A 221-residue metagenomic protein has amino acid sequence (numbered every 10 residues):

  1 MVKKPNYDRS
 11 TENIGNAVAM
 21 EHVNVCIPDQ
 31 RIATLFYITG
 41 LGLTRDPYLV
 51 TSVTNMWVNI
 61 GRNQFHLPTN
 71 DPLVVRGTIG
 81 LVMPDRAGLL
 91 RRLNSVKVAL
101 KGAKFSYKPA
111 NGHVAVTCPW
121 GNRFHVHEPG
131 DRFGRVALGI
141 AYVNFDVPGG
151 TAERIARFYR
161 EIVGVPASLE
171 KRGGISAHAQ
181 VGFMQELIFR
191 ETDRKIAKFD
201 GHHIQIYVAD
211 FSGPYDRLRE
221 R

Functional and structural regions predicted by a protein language model:
M1-N16, H22, D46-L49, L67 (+5 more regions): Vicinal oxygen chelate
M20, V74-I79, F199-H202: Eukaryotic phosphotyrosine signaling hubs
V25-D29, V82-D85, F145-A152: Short, surface-exposed ligand-recognition loops at beta-strand->loop->(often short) alpha-helix junctions that present
I32-T34, R45-Y48, N55-R62: Active-site-proximal cofactor/substrate-binding loop regions of enzyme domains
A33-I38, G121, I155-R160, L218: Conserved active-site tyrosine of GNAT-family acetyltransferases
V50, I60-N63, L67-P72: Conserved donor-binding loop and adjoining core beta-sheet/short helix segment in diverse acyl/aminoacyl transferases
V147-G164: Hydrophobic, aromatic-enriched interface-forming segments
